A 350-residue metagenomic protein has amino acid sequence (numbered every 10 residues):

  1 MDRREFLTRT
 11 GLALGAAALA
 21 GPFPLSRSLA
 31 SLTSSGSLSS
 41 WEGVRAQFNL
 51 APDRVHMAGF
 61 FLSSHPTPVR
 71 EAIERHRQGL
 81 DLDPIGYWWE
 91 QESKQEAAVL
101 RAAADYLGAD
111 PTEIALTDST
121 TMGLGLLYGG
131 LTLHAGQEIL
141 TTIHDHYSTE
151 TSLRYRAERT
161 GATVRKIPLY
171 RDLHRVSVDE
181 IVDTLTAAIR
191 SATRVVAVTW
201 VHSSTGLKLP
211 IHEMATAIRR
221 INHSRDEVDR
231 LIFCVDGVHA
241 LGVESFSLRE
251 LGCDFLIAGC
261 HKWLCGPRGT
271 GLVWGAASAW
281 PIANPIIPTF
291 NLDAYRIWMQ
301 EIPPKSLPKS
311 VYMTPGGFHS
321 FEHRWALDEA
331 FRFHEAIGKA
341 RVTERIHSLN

Functional and structural regions predicted by a protein language model:
D2, L7-N350: Pyridoxal 5′-phosphate
